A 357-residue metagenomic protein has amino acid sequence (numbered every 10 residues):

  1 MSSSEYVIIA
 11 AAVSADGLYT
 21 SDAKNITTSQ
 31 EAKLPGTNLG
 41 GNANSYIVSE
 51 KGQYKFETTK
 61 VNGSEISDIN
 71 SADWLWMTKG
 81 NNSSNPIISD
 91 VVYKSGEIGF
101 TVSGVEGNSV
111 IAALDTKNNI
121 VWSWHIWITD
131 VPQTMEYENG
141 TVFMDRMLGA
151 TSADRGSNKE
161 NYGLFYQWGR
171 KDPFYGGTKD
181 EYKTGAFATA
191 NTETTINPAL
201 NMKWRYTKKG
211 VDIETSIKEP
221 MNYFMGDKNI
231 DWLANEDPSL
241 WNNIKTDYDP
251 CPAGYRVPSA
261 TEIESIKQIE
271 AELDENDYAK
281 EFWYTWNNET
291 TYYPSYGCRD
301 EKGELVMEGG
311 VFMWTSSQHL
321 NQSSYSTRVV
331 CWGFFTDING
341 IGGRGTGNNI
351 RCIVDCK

Functional and structural regions predicted by a protein language model:
E5, S21-D22: Extracellular/luminal regions of secreted and cell-surface proteins that mediate adhesion/ECM remodeling
V7-V13, V110-A112: Extracellular recognition modules
V13-L18, T116-K117: Short, solvent-exposed loop/turn segments at the edges of extracellular beta-sandwich modules
T20, F143, T291-Y293: Short, isolated positions in well-ordered beta-strands
N25-K245, H319, R344-T346, I350-K357: Short, compositionally biased
L148-A150, N222-K357: C-terminal, surface-exposed recognition/capping segments
